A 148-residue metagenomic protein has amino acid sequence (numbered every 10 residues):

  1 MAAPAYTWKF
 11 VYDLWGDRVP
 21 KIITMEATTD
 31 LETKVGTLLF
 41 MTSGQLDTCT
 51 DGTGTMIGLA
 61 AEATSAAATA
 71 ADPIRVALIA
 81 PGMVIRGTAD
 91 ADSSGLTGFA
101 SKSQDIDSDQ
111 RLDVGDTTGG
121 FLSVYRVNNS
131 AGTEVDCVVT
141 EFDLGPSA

Functional and structural regions predicted by a protein language model:
M1-A148: Surface-exposed, low-hydrophobicity beta-strand/loop segments enriched in small/polar/acidic residues
